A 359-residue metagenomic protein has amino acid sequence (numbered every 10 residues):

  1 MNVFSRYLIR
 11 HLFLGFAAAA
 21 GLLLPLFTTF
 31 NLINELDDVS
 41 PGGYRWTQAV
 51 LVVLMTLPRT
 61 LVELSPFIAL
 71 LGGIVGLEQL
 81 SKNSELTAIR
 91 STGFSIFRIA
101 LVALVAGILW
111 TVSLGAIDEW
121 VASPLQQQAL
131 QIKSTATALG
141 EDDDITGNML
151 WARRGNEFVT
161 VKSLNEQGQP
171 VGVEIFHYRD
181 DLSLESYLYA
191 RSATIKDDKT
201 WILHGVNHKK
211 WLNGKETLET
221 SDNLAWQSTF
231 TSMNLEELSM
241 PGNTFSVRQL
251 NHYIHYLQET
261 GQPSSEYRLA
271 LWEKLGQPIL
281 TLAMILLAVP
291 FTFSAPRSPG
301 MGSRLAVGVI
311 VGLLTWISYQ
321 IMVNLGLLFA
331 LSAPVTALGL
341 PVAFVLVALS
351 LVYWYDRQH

Functional and structural regions predicted by a protein language model:
M1-R154, E166, G214, S228-H359: Transmembrane alpha-helices
T160, V171-I175, I202-H204: Short hydrophobic/aromatic-rich beta-strand segments that constitute the beta-sheet cores of beta-sandwich/beta-barrel
V161-K162, A190-I195: Extended lipid/amphipathic-ligand handling interfaces
N165-G168, K196-K199: Short acidic-glycine loop/turn motifs at beta-strand connectors
Q167-G168, R179, N207-W211: Short, surface-exposed beta-strand-loop junctions and turns on beta-sheet-rich folds
P170, L188-A190, L203-V206, S221: Extended beta-sheet lipid-handling architectures
K199, H204-G205, L212: PDZ peptide-recognition modules
